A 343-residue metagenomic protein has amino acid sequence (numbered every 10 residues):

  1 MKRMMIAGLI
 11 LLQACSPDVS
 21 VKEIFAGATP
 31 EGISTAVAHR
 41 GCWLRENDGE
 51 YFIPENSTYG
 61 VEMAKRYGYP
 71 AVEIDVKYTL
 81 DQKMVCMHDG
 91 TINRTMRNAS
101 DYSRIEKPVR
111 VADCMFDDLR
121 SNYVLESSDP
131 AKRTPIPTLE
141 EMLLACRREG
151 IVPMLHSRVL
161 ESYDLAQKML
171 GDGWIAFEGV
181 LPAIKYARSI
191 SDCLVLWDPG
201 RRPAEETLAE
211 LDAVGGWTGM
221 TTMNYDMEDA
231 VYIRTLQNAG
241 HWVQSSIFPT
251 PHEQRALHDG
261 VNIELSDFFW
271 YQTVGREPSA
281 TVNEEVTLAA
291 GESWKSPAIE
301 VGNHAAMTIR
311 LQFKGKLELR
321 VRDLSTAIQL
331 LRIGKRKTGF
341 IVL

Functional and structural regions predicted by a protein language model:
M1-A7: Sec-dependent signal peptide recognition, specifically the positively charged N-region followed immediately by
G8-S16: Hydrophobic h-region of N-terminal signal peptides that target proteins for export in Gram-negative bacteria
C15-E285, A289-A290: Phosphate-group recognition and catalysis centered on beta-loop-alpha active-site segments
R45, A290-G291, H304, L324 (+1 more regions): Tight coil/turn sites that cap or link beta-strands
S296, T326-I328, T338: Short Trp-Ser/Thr-centered turn/loop motifs at beta-strand boundaries
V301-T308: Extended extracellular/luminal ectodomain segments enriched in beta-structured repeat modules
G315-L324: Short, surface-exposed beta-strand/strand-loop-strand elements in extracellular ectodomains
K335-L343: Noncatalytic modules at the cell exterior or secretory-pathway interfaces, chiefly beta-strand-rich lectin/adhesion
